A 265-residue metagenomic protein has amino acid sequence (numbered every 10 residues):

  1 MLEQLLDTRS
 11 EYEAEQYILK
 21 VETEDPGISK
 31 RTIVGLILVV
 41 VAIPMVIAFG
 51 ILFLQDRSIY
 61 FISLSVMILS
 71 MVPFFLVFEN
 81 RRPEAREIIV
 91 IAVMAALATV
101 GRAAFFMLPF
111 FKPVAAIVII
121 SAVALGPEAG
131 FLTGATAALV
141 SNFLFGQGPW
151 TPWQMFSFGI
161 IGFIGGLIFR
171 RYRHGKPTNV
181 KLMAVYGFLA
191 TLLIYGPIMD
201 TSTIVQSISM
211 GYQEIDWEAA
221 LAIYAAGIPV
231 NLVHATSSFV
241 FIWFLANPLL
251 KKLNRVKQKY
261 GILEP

Functional and structural regions predicted by a protein language model:
M1-Q16: Short, charged cytosolic
E15-S65, M107, Q147-W153, L167-P265: Membrane-embedded alpha-helical hairpins and interfacial helices in multi-pass inner-membrane proteins
L19-S29, I47-Q55, F74-F75, A92-L97 (+2 more regions): Short juxtamembrane and helix-loop transition motifs at transmembrane-helix boundaries in membrane proteins
G50, T99-A115, A135-F169: Interfacial aromatic-anchored transmembrane helix boundaries in multi-pass membrane proteins
V66-I88, A92: Helix-loop-helix hairpins and the membrane-proximal interhelical loops of multi-pass alpha-helical transport proteins
P73-V77, V114-G130, I164-I168: Generic transmembrane alpha-helix motif of multi-pass integral membrane proteins
P83-M94, A115-I117, Q154-S157, M183-A184: Cytoplasmic-side transmembrane-helix entry/capping segments in multi-pass membrane proteins
V90-A98, A122, G130-T133, A137 (+6 more regions): Alpha-helical transmembrane segments in multi-pass membrane proteins
